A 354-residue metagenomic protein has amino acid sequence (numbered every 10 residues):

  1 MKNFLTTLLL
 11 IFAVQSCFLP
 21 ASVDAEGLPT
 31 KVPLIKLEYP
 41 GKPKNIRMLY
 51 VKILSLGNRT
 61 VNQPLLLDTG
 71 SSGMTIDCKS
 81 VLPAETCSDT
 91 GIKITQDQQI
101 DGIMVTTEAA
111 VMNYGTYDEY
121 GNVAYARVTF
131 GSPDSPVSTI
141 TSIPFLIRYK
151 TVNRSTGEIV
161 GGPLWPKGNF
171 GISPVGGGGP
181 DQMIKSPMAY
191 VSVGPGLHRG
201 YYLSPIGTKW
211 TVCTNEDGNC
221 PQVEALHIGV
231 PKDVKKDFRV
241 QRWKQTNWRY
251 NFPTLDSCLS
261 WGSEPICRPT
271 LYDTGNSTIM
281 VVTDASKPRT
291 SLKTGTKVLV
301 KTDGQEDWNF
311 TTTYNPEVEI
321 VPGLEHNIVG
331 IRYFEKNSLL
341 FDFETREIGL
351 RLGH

Functional and structural regions predicted by a protein language model:
M1-T6: Positively charged n-region of N-terminal signal peptides that target proteins for export
T7-S16: Bacterial N-terminal signal peptides
A21-H354: Pepsin/retropepsin-fold aspartyl endopeptidases
